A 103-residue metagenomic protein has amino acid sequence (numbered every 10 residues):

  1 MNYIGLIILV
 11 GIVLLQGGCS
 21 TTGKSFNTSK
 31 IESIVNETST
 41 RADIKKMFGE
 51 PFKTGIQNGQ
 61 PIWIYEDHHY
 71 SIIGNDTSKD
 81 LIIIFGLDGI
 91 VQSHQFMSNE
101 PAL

Functional and structural regions predicted by a protein language model:
M1-I7: Bacterial N-terminal signal peptides that target proteins for export
L15-G18: C-terminal motif of bacterial Sec signal peptides marking the signal peptidase cleavage site
S20-L103: Residues within mature, well-folded domains
